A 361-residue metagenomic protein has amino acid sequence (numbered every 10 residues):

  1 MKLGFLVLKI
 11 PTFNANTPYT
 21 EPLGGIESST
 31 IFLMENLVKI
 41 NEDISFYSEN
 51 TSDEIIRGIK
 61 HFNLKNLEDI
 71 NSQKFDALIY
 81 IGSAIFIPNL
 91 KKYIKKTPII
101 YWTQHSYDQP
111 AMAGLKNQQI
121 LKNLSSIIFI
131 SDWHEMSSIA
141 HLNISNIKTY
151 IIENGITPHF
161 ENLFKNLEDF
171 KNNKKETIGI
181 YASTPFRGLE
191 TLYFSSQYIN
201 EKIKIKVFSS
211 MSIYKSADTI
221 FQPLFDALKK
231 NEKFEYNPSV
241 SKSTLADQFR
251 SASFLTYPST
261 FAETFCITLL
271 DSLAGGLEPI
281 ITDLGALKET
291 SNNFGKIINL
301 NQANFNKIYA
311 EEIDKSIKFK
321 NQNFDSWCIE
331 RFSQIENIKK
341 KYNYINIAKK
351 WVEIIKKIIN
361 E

Functional and structural regions predicted by a protein language model:
K2, D169-G188, S196, K206: Conserved donor-binding/catalytic core segment of Leloir-type glycosyltransferases
A111, S125-K148, I156-P158: A short, active-site helix/loop in glycosyltransferases that binds the activated sugar's phosphate group
H134, I151-N162, M211-Y214: Short beta-strand->alpha-helix junction loop in the catalytic core of nucleotide-activated group-transfer enzymes
D218-S243: Nucleotide-activated donor-binding/catalytic signature segment of Leloir-type glycosyltransferases, i.e., the conserved
R250-T264, L277: Acidic donor-binding loop of glycosyltransferase active sites
E278-I281, K288: Short hydrophobic beta-strand element within catalytic cores of glycosyltransferases and related nucleotide-activated
K288-K318: Change "using UDP/GDP/dTDP sugars" to "using nucleotide sugars
A303-K307, N321-I359: A charged, aromatic-enriched C-terminal amphipathic alpha-helix characteristic of glycosyltransferases across folds
